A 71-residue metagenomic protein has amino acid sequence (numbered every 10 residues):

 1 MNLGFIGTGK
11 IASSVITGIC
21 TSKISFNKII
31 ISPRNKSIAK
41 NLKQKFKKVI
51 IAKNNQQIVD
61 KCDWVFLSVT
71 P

Functional and structural regions predicted by a protein language model:
M1-Q57: NAD(P)+-binding Rossmann beta1-loop-alpha1 motif at the extreme N-terminus of oxidoreductases
V49-P71: Rossmann-like NAD(P)-binding element
